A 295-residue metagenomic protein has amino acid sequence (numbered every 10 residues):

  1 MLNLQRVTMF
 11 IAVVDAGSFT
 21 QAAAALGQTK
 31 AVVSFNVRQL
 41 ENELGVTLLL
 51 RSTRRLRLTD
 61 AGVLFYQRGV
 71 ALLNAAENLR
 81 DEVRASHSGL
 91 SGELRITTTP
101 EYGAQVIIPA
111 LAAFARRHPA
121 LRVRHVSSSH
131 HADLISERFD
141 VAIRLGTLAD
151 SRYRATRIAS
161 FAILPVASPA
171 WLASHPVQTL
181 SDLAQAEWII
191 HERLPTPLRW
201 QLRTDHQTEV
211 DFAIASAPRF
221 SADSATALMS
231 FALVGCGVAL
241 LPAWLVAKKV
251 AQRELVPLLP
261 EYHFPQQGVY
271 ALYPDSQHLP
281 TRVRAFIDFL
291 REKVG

Functional and structural regions predicted by a protein language model:
A12-G27: Short helix-boundary/capping micro-motifs
A24-A25, N42, V63, R116: Alpha-helical residues within the helix-turn-helix
L40-E41, L255: Conserved amphipathic alpha-helical core elements
E41-L58: A short LG(V/I)-centered, amphipathic sequence patch enriched for acidic residue(s) preceding the LG motif
T53-L56, V63, N74-T97: Short helix-loop hinge/linker segments at domain boundaries
Q67, A120, A243-Q252, Y262-G295: C-terminal effector-binding regulatory domain of bacterial HTH transcription factors
S91-R154: Central regulatory/effector-binding core of bacterial HTH transcription factors
A132, S136-R138, L148-V269: C-terminal regulatory
